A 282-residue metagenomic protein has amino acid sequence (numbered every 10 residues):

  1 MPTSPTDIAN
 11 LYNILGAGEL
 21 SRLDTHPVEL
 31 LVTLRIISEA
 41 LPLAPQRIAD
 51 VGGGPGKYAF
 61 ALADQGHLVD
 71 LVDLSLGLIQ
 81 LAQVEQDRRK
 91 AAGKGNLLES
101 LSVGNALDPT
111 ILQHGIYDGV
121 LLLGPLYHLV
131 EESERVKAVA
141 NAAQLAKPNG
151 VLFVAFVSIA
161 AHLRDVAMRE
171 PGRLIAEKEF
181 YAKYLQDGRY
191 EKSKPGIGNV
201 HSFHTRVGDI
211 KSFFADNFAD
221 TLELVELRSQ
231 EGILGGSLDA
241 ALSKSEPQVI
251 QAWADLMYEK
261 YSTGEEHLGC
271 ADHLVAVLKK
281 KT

Functional and structural regions predicted by a protein language model:
M1-A44, K57, A61, L81: Conserved class I S-adenosyl-L-methionine
G52-G56: Class I SAM-dependent methyltransferase "Motif I" SAM/SAH-binding loop
K57, D64-P109: Class I SAM-dependent methyltransferase SAM/SAH-binding core
I111-V120: A short acidic, Gly/Pro-enriched loop at the edge of an enzyme's catalytic core that lines a small-molecule cofactor
V136-P148: A short glycine-rich, Lys/Arg-flanked "PGG" loop and its adjoining helix->strand segment in the class I
L152-Y184: Conserved class I S-adenosyl-L-methionine
H201-A219: Short alpha-helix
E226-T282: A C-terminal cap/extension of S-adenosyl-L-methionine-dependent methyltransferases that defines the acceptor-substrate
